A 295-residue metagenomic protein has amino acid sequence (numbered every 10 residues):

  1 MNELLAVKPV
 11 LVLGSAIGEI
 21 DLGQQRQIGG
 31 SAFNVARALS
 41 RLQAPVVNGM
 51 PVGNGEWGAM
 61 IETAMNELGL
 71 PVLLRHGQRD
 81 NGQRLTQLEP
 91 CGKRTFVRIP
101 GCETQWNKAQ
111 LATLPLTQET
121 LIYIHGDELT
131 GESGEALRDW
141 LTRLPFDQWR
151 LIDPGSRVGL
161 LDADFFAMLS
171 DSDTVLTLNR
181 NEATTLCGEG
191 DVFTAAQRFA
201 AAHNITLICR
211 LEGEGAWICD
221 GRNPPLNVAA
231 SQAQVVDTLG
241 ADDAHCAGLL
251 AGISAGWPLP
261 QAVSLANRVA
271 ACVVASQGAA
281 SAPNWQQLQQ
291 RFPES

Functional and structural regions predicted by a protein language model:
M1-E67, V235: Glycine-rich phosphate/adenosyl-contacting loop at the front of the ribokinase-like
M1-G14, E62-R75, E89-L226: Ribokinase/PfkB-type carbohydrate-kinase core domain
M1-K8, V192-S295: Conserved phosphate-binding/catalytic region of the ribokinase-like
G18, A183, H245-C246: Short active-site segment of divalent metal-dependent hydrolases/proteases that encodes the spacing between
L22-R26, E135, A163-F165, C187-G190 (+2 more regions): Short, solvent-exposed loop/turn segments at secondary-structure boundaries
S31, A44, L70, N204 (+1 more regions): Short phosphate-binding/catalytic loops that engage adenosine nucleotides
L39, N179, D242: Short, conserved phosphate/pyrophosphate- and ester-handling motifs at nucleotide-, phospho-/glycolipid
G82-Q87: Catalytic-core segment of enzymes that process non-peptidic bonds
